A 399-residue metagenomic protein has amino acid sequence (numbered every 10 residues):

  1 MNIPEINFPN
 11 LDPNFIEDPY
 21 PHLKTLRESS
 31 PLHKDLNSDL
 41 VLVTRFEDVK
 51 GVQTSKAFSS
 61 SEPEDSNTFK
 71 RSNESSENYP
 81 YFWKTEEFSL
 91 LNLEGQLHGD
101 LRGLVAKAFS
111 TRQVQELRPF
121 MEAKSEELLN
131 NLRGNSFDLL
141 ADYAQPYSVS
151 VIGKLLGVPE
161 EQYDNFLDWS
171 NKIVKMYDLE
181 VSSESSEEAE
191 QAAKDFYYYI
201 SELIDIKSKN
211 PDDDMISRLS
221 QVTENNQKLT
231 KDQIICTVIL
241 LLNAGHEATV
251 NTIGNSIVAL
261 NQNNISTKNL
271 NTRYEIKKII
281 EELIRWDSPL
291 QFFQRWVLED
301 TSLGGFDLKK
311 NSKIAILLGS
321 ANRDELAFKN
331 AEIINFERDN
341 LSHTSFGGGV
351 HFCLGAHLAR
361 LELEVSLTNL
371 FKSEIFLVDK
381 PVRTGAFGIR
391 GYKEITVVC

Functional and structural regions predicted by a protein language model:
M1-C399: Cytochrome P450
